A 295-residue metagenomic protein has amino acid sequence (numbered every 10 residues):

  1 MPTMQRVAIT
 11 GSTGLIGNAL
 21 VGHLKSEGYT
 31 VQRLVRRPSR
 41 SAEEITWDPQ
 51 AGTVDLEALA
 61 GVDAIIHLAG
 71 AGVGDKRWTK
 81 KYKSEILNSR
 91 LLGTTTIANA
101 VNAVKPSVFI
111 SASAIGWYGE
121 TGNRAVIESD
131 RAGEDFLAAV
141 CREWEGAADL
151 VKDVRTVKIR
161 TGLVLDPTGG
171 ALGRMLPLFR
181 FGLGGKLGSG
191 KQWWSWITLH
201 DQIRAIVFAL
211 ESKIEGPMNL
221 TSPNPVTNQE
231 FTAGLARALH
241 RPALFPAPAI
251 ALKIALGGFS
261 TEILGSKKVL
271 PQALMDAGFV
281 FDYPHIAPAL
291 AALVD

Functional and structural regions predicted by a protein language model:
M1, T261-D295: C-terminal amphipathic/interface module of NAD(P)-dependent oxidoreductases and related NAD-binding regulators
R6-E27: N-terminal Rossmann NAD(P)H-binding glycine-rich loop of SDR-like oxidoreductase domains
S39, E43-G93: NAD(P)H-binding glycine-rich loop region in Rossmannoid oxidoreductase-like domains and their noncatalytic homologs
T95-D135: Conserved Rossmann-fold NAD(P)-dependent oxidoreductase catalytic core, especially the SDR/UDP-sugar
S113, G146-P167: Conserved beta-loop-beta element that borders a ligand/cofactor-binding pocket
A132-D135, G162-G169, S189-I197: Glycine-rich "substrate-gating" loop/helix at the edge of Rossmann-like oxidoreductase active sites
L176-G184, Q192-V226: Alpha-helical substrate-binding/gating segment
E211-G258, A291: Mid/C-terminal beta-alpha module of Rossmann-like enzyme folds, strongest in SDR-family dehydrogenases/epimerases
